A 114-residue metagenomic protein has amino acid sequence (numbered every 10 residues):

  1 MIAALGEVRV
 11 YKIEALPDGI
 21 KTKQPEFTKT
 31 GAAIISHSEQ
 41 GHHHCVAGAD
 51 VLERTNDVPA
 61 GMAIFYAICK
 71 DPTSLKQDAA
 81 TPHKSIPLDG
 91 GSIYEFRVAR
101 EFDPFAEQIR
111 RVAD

Functional and structural regions predicted by a protein language model:
M1-I13: Short, extreme N-terminal segment that most often corresponds to the first beta-strand
A3, A33, Y94: A broad, low-specificity signal marking well-ordered, structured residues that form hydrophobic/aromatic
V10, I35-H42, L75, T81 (+1 more regions): Intrinsically disordered, low-complexity regions enriched for glutamine and histidine
I13-E14, D89: Short linear motifs in exposed loops
P17-D18, Y94: Amphipathic, positively biased hydrophobic alpha-helical segments used for protein targeting and membrane insertion
D18-D71: Acidic, aromatic-enriched beta-alpha/helix-loop junctions
A60-D114: Short, compact, well-ordered microdomains
